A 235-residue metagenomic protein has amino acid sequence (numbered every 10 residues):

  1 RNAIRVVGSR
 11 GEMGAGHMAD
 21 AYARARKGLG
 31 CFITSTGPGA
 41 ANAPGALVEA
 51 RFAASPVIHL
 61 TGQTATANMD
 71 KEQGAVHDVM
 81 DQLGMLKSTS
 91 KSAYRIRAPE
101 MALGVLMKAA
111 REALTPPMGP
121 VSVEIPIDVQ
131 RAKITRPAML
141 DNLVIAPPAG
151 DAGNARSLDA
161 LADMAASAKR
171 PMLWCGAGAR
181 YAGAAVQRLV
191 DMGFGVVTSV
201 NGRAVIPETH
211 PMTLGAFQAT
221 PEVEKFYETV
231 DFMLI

Functional and structural regions predicted by a protein language model:
R1-I235: N-terminal alpha/beta PP-like core and its mobile active-site loop of ThDP/TPP-dependent enzymes
